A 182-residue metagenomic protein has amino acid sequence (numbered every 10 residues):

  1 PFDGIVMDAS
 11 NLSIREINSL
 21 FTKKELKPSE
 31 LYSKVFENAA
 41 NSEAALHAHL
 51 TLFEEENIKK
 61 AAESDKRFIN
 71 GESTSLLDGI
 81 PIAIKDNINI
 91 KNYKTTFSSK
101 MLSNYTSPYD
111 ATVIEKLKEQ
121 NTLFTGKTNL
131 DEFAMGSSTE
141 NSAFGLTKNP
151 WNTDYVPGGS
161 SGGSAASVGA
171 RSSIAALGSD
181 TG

Functional and structural regions predicted by a protein language model:
P1-K59: An N-terminal boundary/leader segment
I17-F21, S64, S164: Generic hydrophobic alpha-helical segments
V35, N57, K85, L117 (+1 more regions): Conserved hydrophobic/aromatic pocket- or pore-lining residues that grip, position, or stack substrates in active sites
S42, L76-K116, Q120, E140: Enzymes and membrane/adaptor proteins characterized by extended Gly/Ser/Thr/Asp/Glu-rich, aromatic-dotted
N57-A62, N121-T122: Long amphipathic alpha-helix in the N-terminal Rossmann-like dinucleotide-binding domain of NAD(P)-dependent
S64-P81: Immediate post-signal peptide segment of exported/extracytoplasmic ligand-binding proteins
Y109-A111, E115-G182: Short glycine/serine-rich loop segments
